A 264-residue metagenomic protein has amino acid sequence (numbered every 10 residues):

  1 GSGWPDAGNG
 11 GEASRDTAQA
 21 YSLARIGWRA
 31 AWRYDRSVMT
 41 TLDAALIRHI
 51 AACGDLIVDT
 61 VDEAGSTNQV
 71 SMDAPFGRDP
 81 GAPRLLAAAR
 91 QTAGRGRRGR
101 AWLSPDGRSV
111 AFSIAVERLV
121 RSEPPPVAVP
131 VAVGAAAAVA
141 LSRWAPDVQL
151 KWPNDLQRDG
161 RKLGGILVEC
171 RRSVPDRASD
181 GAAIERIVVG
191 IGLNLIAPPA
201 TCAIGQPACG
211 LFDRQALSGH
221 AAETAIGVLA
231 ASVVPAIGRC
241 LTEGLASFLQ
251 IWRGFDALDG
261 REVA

Functional and structural regions predicted by a protein language model:
P5-A7, Q19: Residue-level detector of structural "landmarks"
W28-R143, K162-G164, P175-A178: N-terminal lobe of the biotin/lipoate ligase/transferase fold
W32-S37, L119-V148, R158-A264: Long, positively charged amphipathic alpha-helical accessory segments at protein N-termini or as interdomain linkers
T67, F112, D155, G192 (+1 more regions): Residue-level signal for inorganic ion chemistry
A89-Q91, L156, L193: Active-site metal-binding loops of divalent metal-dependent hydrolases
